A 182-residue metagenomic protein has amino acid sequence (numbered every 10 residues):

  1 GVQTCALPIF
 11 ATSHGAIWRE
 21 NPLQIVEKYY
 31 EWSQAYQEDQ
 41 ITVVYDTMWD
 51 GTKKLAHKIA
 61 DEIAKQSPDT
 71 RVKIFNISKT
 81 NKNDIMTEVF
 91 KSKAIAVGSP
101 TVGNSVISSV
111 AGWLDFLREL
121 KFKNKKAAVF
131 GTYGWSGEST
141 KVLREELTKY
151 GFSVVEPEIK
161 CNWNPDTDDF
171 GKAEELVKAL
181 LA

Functional and structural regions predicted by a protein language model:
Q3-L7: Short, small-residue-biased leader/transition segments that mark boundaries at the very start of proteins
P8, K93, K125: Conserved acidic residues
P8, N21, P165-D168: Catalytic cores of large soluble enzymes that bind and process phosphate-bearing ligands
F10-H14: Active-site neighborhood of phospho(di)ester-bond hydrolases with catalytic His/Asp-centered motifs
G15, S78, K160: Residue-level "edge-of-site" marker
A16, T101-G103, W135: Short glycine-rich anion-binding loops that position phosphate/pyrophosphate groups of nucleotides and phosphorylated
E20-F122, E156-P157, G171-A182: N-terminal beta1-alpha1-beta2 submodule of the flavodoxin-like/Rossmannoid cofactor-binding fold
K125-A182: Peripheral docking tails and interdomain loops at the edges of cofactor- or intermediate-handling domains
